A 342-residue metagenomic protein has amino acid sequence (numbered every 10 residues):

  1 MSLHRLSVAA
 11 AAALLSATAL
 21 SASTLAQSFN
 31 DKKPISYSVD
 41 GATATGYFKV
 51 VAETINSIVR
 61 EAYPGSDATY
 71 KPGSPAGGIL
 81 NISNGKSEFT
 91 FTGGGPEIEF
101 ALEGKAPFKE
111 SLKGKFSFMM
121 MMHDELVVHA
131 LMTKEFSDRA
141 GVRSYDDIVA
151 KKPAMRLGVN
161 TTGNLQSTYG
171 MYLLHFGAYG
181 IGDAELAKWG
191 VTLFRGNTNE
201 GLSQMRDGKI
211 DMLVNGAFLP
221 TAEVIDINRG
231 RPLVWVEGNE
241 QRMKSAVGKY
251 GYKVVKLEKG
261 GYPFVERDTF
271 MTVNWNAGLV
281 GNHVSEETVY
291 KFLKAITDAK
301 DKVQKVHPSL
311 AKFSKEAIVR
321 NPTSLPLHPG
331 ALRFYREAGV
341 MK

Functional and structural regions predicted by a protein language model:
M1-A11: Bacterial N-terminal signal peptides that target proteins for export
A9-S21: Bacterial N-terminal signal peptides
P34-A62, S66-P72, V128-D207, D301-Q304 (+1 more regions): Bilobed "Venus flytrap"/periplasmic-binding protein-like clamshell domains and structurally analogous long
E53-I58, T69-L112, N199-M205, L213 (+2 more regions): Pocket-flanking alpha-helical
K109-H129, G261-F270: A structural signal for short loop-to-beta-strand junctions that line the ligand-binding cleft of periplasmic/secreted
M122-D138, M271-L279: Periplasmic solute-binding protein
N199, D207-G208, M212, A217-G230 (+2 more regions): An extracytoplasmic/periplasmic, membrane-proximal ligand-sensing/linker region
V234-K291, P326-L327, F334, A338: C-terminal lobe and pocket-closing loops of periplasmic/extracytoplasmic Venus-flytrap solute-binding proteins
